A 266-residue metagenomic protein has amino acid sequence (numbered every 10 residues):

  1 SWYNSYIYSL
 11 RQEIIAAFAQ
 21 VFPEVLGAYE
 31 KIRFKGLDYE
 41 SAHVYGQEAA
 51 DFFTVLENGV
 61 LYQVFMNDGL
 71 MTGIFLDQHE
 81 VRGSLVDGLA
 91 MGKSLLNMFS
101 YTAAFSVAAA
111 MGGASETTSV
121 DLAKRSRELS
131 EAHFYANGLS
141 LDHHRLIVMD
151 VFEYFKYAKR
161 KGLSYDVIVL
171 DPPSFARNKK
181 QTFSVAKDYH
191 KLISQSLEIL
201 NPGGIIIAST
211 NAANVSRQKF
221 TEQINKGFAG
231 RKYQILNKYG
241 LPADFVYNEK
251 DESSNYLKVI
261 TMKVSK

Functional and structural regions predicted by a protein language model:
L10-F75, G83: Non-catalytic substrate-recognition/targeting regions of SAM-dependent transferases
L76-K93: Conserved alpha-helix/loop element of class I SAM-dependent methyltransferases that forms part of the SAM/SAH-binding
M91-Y101: Conserved class I S-adenosyl-L-methionine
T102-S115: Conserved SAM-binding loop of SAM-dependent methyltransferases across substrates and taxa, primarily the Class I
E116-D121: Conserved SAM-binding motif I beta-strand of class I
R125-V169: S-adenosyl-L-methionine
V151-G227: S-adenosylmethionine
I205-K266: C-terminal catalytic and target-recognition region of SAM-dependent MTase-like enzymes, primarily methyltransferases
